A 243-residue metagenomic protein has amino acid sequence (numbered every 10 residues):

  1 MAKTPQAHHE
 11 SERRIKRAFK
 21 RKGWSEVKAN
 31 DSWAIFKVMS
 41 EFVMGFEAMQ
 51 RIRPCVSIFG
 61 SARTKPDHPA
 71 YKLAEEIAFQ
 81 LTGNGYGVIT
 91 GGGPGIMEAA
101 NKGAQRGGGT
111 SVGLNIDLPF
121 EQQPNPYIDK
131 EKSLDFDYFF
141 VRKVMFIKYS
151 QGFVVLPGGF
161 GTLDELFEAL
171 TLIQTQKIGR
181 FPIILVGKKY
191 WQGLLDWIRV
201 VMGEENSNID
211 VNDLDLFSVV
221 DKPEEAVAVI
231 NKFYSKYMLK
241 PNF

Functional and structural regions predicted by a protein language model:
A2-Q6, S11-E12, K22-L114, Q123: Glycine-rich beta-alpha loop segments
M49-R51, Q80-T82, Q105, N125-I128 (+3 more regions): Solvent-exposed alpha-helices and their adjacent loops that cap or buttress functional pockets in soluble metabolic
C55-S57, G87, G109-G113, E131-S133 (+3 more regions): Structural motif
S61-T64, D117-P119, G158-G161: Short glycine-rich anion-binding loops that position phosphate/pyrophosphate groups of nucleotides and phosphorylated
G95-V155: Acidic/glycine-enriched connector segments
D117-Q122, T162, Y190-G193: Short gly/pro/ser/thr-enriched loop/turn and capping motifs at secondary-structure boundaries
D137-K189, Y234-L239: Active-site/ligand-binding-proximal alpha/beta "capping" segment
L185-F243: C-terminal functional extensions of proteins
